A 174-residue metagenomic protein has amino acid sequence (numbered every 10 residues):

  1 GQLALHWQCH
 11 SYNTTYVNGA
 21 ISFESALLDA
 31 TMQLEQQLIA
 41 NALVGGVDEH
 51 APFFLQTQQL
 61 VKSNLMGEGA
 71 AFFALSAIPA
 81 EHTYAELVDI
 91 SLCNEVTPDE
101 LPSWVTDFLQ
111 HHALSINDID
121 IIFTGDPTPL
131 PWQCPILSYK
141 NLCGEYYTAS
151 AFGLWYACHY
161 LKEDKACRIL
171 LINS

Functional and structural regions predicted by a protein language model:
G1-L28, E81, T128-W155: Conserved catalytic cysteine-centered active-site region of acyl-thioester-dependent Claisen-condensing enzymes
L3-H6, H10, M32-A42, S76-T83: Secondary-structure boundary elements
V17, A42-D48, L170-S174: Short beta-strand segments
N18-F23, T31, L38, V47-A51 (+1 more regions): Short acidic/polar capping segments at secondary-structure boundaries
L28-D29, V96-D120, D126-Q133, L142 (+3 more regions): Conserved active-site "lid/cap" helical segment
A30, A70-I78, L154, C158: Alpha-helical metal-binding/catalytic segments enriched in His/Glu/Asp
E49-K62, L101, P127-L130, T148-F152 (+1 more regions): Active-site-adjacent elements of ketosynthase-type condensing enzymes
Q56-I121, A166-S174: Condensing-enzyme catalytic core mediating Claisen C-C bond formation in acyl metabolism
